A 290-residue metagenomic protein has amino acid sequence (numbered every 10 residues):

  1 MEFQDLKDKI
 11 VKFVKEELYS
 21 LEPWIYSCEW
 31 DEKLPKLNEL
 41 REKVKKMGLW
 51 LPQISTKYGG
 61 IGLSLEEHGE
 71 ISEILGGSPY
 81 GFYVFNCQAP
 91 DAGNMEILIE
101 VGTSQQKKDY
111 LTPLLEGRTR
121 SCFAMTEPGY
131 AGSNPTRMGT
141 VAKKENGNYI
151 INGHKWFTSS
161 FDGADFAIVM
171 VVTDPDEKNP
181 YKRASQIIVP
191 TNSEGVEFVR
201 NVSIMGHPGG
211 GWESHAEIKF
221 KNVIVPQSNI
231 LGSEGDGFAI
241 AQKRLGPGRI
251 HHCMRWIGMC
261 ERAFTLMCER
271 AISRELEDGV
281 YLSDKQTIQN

Functional and structural regions predicted by a protein language model:
M1-A89, Q105-E116: Amphipathic, small/basic residue-rich leader segments at the start of a protein or domain
D5-L6, F198-N290: Glycine-rich beta->alpha junctions and the first turn(s) of the following alpha-helix
G48, I71-G77, M170-V172, V189-E194 (+2 more regions): Short Ser/Thr-interspersed hydrophobic loop/turn segments at strand-loop and sheet-helix junctions that line or gate
L63, S133-T136, S160-D165, N179-R183 (+2 more regions): Short glycine/proline-enriched turns and hinge-like loops at secondary-structure junctions
G117-T126, M170: A short, Trp-centered hydrophobic/proline-enriched beta-strand micro-motif
A131, W156-D162, P247-H252: Glycine-rich phosphate/pyrophosphate-binding beta-alpha loops
T140-K143: A structural signal for short hydrophobic beta-strand segments in well-ordered beta-sheet cores
N148, N152-V199: A short core secondary-structure module
